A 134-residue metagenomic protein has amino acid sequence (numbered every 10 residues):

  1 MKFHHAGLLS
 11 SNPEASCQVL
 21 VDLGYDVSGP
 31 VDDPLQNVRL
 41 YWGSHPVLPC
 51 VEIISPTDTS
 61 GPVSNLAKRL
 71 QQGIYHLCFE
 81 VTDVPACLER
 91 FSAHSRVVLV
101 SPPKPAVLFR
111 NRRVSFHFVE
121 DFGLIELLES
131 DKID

Functional and structural regions predicted by a protein language model:
M1-R39: Long, hydrophobic N-terminal alpha-helical segment
K2-N12, G43, S64-L88, S115-F118: Vicinal oxygen chelate
G7, E52-I54: Short, conserved beta-strand edge motifs with alternating hydrophobic and charged residues
S16-V19, C87-F91: Hydrophobic side chains in well-ordered alpha-helices
D32, R39-P46, V51, L88-D134: Vicinal oxygen chelate
L35, T59-A67, A106-F109: A cross-kingdom feature marking solvent-exposed beta-strand/loop segments within repeated, beta-rich binding/scaffold
V47-C50, T57-S60, V84: Short, charged/polar surface micro-motifs in flexible loops or helix N-caps
